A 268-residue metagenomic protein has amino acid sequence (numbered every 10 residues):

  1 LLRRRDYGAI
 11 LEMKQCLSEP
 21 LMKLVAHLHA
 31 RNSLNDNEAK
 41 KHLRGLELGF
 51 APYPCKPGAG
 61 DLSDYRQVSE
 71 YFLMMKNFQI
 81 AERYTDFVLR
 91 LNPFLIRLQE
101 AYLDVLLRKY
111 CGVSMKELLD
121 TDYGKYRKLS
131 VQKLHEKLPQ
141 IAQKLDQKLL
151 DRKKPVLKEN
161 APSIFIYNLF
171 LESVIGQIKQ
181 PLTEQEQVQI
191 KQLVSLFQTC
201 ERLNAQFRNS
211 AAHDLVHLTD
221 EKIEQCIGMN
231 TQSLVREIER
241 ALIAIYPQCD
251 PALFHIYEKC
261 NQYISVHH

Functional and structural regions predicted by a protein language model:
L2, S18-Y84: Charged alpha-helical initiation segments
D6-M13, D36-H42, F87-V88: Solenoid-repeat scaffolds in large eukaryotic assemblies
Y7-C16, N230-L234: Amphipathic, non-membrane alpha-helical rod segments
H27, L46, V68-Y71, M75 (+7 more regions): Amphipathic alpha-helices that form helix-helix packing interfaces
F50-Y53, I141, L145-R152, S173-Q185 (+3 more regions): Short, flexible helical or helix-coil boundary motifs
L62-V174: Amphipathic alpha-helical interface elements
Q177-F254: Charge-enriched, short contiguous segments at helix-coil
H255-H268: Conserved non-transmembrane functional hotspots
